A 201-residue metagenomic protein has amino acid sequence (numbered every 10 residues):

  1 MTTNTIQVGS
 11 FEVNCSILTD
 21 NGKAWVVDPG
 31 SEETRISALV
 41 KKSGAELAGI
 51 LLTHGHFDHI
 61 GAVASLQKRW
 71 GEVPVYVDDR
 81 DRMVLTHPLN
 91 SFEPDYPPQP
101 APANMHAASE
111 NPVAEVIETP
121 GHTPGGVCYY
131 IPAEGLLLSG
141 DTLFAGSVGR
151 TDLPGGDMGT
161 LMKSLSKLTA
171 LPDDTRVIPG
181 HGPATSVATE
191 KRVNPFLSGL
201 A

Functional and structural regions predicted by a protein language model:
M1-S43, C128-G140: Conserved beta-strand hairpin/beta-sheet module of binuclear metal-dependent hydrolase folds, prominently
T3-I6, I17, H106-I131: Core dinuclear metal-dependent hydrolase active-site scaffold
F11-E12, G22, E32, H56 (+5 more regions): A generic "binding-loop/recognition-motif" signal
A24, L89-P94, E115-E118, T123-A201: Metallo-beta-lactamase
W25-V27, G49-L51, E118: Short catalytic-loop micro-motif centered on adjacent basic/acidic residues
S31-V113, R192-L200: Active-site HxH/HxHxD metal-binding segment of metal-dependent hydrolases
